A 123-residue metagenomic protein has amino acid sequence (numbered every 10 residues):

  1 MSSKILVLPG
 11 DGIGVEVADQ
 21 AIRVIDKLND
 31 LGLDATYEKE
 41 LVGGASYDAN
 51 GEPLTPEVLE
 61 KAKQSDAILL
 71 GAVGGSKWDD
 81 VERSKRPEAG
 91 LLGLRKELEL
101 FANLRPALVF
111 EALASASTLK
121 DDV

Functional and structural regions predicted by a protein language model:
M1-G12, A35-E38, G44-V123: Anion-binding alpha/beta catalytic cores of soluble intermediary-metabolism enzymes, centered on
L6-D30: Glycine-rich phosphate/diphosphate-binding loop of Rossmann-like nucleotide-binding domains
